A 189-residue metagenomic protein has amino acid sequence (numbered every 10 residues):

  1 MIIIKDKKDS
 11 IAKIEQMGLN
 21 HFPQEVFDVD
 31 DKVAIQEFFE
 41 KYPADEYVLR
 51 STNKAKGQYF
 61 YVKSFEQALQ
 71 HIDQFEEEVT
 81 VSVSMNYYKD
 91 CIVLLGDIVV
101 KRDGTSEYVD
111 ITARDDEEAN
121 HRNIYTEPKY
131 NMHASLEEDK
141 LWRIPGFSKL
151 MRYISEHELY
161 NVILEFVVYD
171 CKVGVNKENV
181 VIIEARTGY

Functional and structural regions predicted by a protein language model:
M1-Y189: Nucleotide/phosphate-binding sheet-loop regions of phosphoryl- and nucleotidyl-transfer enzymes
